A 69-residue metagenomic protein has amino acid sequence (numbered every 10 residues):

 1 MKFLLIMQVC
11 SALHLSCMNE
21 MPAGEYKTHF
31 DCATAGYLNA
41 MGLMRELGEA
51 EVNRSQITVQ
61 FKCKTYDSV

Functional and structural regions predicted by a protein language model:
M1-H14: Hydrophobic alpha-helical targeting segments used for export or membrane insertion
Q8-C10, K27, Y66: Solvent-exposed residues in well-ordered beta-strands and their adjoining turns, especially edge/terminal strands
L13-H14, Y26, M44: A short local loop/turn or secondary-structure capping micro-motif enriched for an aromatic residue
C17-D31: A short, exposed loop/beta-hairpin motif centered on an aromatic-Gly-Thr core
T28-D31, A35-A40: Short, well-ordered alpha-helical segments
L38-V69: Short, mixed-charge low-complexity intrinsically disordered segments
